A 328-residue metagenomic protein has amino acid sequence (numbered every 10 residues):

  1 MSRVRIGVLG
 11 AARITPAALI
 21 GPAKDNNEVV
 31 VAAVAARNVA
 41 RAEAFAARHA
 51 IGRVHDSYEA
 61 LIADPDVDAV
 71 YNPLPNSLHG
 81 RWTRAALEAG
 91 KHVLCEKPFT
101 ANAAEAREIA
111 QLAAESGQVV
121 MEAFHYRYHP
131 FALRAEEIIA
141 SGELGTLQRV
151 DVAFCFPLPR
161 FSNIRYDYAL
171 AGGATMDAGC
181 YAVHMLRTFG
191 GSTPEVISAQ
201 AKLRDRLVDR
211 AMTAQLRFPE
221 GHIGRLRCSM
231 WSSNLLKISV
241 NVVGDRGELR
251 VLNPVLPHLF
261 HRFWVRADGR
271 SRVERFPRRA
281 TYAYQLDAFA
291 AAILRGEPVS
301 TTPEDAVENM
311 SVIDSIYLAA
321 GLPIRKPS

Functional and structural regions predicted by a protein language model:
M1-H49: N-terminal Rossmann-like dinucleotide-binding module
M1-R3, A69-Y71, P219, A288-S328: C-terminal helix-rich "cap/oligomerization" subdomain common to oxidoreductases
T15, H55, L94-C95, V120-E122 (+1 more regions): Hydrophobic residues in well-ordered beta-strands that form the structural core
V29-A33, D68-V70, G172-G173: Short active-site oxyanion
I51-Y58: Conserved SAM-binding strand-loop segment of SAM-dependent methyltransferases
A69, P75-N76, G80-R127, G142: Beta-strand-loop-alpha-helix segment that lines the small-molecule cofactor/substrate pocket of alpha/beta enzymes
Y126-D205, P323: Predominantly a Rossmann-like dinucleotide-binding segment in NAD(P)-dependent oxidoreductases
H184-L256, F276, A283-R295: Contiguous beta-strand/loop segments that form the cofactor/metal-binding neighborhood of enzyme cores
